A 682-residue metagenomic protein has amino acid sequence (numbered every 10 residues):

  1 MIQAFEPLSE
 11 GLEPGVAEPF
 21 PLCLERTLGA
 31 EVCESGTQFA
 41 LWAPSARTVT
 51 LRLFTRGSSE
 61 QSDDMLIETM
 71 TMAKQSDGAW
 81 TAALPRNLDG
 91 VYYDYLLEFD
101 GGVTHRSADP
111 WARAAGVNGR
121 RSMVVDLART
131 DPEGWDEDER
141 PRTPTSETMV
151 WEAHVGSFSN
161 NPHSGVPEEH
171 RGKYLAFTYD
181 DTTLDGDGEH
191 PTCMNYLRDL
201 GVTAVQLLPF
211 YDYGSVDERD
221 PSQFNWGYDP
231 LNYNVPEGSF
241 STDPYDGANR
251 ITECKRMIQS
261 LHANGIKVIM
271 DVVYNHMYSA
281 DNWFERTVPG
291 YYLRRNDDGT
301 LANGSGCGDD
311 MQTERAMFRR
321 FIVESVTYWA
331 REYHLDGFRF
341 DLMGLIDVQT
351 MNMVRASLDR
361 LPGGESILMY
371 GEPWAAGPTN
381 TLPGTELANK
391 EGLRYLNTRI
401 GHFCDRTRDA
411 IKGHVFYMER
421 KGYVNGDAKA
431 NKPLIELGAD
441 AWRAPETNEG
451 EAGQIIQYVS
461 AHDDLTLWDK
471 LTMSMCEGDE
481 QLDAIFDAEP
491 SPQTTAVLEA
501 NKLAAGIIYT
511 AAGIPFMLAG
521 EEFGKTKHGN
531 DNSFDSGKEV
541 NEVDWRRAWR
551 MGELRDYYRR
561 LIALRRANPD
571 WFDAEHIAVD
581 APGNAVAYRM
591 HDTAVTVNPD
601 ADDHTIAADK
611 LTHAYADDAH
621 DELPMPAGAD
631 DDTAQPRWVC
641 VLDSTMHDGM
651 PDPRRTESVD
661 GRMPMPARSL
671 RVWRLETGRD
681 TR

Functional and structural regions predicted by a protein language model:
M1-E34, D64-L66, Q75-G172, A176-F177: The feature marks proteins involved in alpha-glucan
S35-R47, A578-D631: Carbohydrate-binding surface patches
A43, D89-Y93, R655-R682: C-terminal beta-strand-rich structural cap/linker in extracellular carbohydrate-active enzymes
F54, Q493-L498, V543, L561-A563 (+2 more regions): C-terminal accessory region downstream of the catalytic core in glycan-modifying enzymes
V125, R355-A356, R360-A519, F523-G524 (+6 more regions): Conserved alpha/beta catalytic core and glycan-binding cleft of carbohydrate-active enzymes
M149-W151, V205, V268-M270, F338 (+3 more regions): Hydrophobic faces of well-ordered beta-strands that scaffold small-molecule active sites in alpha/beta enzyme cores
G156-Y333, R339, M343-P362, L368: Substrate-binding/active-site clefts of carbohydrate-active enzymes
R547-I577: Aromatic- and carboxylate-lined catalytic core of secreted/periplasmic carbohydrate-active enzymes
